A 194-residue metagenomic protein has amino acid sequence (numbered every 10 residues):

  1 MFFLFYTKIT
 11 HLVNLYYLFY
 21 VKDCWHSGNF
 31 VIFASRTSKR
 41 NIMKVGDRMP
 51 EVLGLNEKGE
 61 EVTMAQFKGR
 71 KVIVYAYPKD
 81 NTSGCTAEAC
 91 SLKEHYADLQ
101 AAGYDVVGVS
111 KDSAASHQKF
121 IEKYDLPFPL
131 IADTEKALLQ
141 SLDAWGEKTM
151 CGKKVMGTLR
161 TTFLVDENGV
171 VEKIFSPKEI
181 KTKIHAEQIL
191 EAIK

Functional and structural regions predicted by a protein language model:
F5, V13-F19, P50, K93 (+1 more regions): Compositionally biased amphipathic helical and low-complexity segments enriched in hydrophobic
Y6-K8, N14-K22, N29-F33, K39: Short, positively charged and aromatic/hydrophobic N-terminal segments
W25-H26, T86: Secreted/luminal cysteine- and crosslink-motif detector
H26-S27, E147: Intrinsic disorder/low-complexity segments enriched in polar/charged and small flexible residues
I32-K194: Chalcogenol-based redox active-site neighborhoods
